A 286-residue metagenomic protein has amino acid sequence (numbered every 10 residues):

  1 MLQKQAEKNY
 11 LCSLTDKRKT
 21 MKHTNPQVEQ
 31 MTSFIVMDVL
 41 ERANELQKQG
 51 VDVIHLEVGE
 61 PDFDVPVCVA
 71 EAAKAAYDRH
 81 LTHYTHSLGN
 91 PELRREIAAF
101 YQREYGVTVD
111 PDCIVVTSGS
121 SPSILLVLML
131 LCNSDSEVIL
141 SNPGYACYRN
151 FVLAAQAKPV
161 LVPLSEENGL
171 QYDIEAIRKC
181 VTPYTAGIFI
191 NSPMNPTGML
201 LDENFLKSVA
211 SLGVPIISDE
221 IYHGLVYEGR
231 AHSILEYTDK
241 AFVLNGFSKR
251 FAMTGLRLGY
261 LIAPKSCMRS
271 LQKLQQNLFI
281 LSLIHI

Functional and structural regions predicted by a protein language model:
M1-Q3, Y10-S13, K17: Short, positively charged and aromatic/hydrophobic N-terminal segments
K22-G119, L126: N-terminal small-domain helix-loop-helix segment of the aminotransferase-like
T108-I114, S134-E137, Y184, D239-K240: Short acidic capping loops at alpha-helix termini that bridge into adjacent secondary structure
L130-V152: Conserved PLP-anchoring active-site segment centered on the Schiff-base-forming lysine
S136, A157, S211-P215, D239-K240: A short helix->loop->beta-strand "cap" motif at the edges of active sites that frequently abuts
A154-V160: A short helix-loop-beta submotif of the ANL/AMP-binding
V160, S165-E228: Active-site phosphate-binding strand-loop segment of PLP-dependent enzymes
D239-I284: Conserved core segment of the aminotransferase class I/II
